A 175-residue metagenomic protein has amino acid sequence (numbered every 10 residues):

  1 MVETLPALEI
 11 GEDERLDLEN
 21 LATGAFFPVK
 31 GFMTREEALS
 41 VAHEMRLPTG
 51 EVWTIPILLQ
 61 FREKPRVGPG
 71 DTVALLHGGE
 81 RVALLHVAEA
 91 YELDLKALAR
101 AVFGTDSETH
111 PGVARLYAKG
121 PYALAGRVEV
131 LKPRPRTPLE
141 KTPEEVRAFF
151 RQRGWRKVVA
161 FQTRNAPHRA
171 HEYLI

Functional and structural regions predicted by a protein language model:
M1-Y173: Non-catalytic terminal extensions that flank enzyme cores
